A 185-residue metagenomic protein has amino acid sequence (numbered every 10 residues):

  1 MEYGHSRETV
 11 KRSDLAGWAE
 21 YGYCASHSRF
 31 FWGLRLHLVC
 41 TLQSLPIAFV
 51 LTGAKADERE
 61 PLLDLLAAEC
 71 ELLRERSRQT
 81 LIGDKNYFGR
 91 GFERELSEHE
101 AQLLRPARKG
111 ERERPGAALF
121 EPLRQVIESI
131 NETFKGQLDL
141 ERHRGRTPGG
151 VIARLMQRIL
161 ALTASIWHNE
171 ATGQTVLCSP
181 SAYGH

Functional and structural regions predicted by a protein language model:
M1-H99, L104, R108, I159: Polybasic low-complexity intrinsically disordered regions
E2-E8, R114-G116, R154: Short, solvent-exposed polar/charged micro-motifs at secondary-structure junctions
E58-P61, V126, I130, M156: Catalytic-loop motifs flanking and including active-site residues across diverse enzymes
E75-G150: Helix-centered, glycine/charged polyanion-binding patches within enzymatic domains that contact phosphate-containing
S97, K135-G149, S165-H185: A short, flexible helix-boundary coil/loop motif
P122, M156-L160, C178, A182: Alpha-helix boundary/capping detector
F134, V151-A164: Charged alpha-helix within mobile-element recombinases
